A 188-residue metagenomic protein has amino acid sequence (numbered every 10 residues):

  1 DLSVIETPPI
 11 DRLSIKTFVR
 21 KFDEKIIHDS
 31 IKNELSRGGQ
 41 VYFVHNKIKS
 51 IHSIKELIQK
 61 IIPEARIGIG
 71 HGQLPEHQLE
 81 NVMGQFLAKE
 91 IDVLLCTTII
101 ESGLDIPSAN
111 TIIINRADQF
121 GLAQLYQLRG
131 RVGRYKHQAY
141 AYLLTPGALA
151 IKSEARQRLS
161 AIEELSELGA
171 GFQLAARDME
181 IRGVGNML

Functional and structural regions predicted by a protein language model:
D1-Q40: Post-DEXD/H (motif II) to motif III coupling segment of the RecA-like Helicase ATP-binding lobe
E24-Y42, N46, S50-S53, L57 (+1 more regions): C-terminal helicase module of SF1/SF2 nucleic-acid helicases/translocases
